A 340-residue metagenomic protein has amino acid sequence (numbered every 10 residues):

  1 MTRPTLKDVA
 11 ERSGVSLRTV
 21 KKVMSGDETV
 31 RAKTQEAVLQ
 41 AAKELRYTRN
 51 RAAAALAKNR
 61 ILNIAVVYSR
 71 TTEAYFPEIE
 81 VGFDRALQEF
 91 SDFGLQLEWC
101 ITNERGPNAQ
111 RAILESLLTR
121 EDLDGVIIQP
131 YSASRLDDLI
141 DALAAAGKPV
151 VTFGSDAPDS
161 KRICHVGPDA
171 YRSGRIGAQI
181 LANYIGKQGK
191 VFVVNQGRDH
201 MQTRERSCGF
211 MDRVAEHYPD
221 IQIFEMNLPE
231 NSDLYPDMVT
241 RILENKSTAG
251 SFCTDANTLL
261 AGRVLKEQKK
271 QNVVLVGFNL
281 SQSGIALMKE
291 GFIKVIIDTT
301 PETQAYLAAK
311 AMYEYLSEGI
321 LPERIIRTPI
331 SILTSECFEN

Functional and structural regions predicted by a protein language model:
M1-R60: N-terminal helix-turn-helix DNA-binding module of bacterial transcription factors
R49-A112: Amphipathic helical "hinge" segments at domain boundaries
Y75-S91, S173-G177, M201-I221, L260-V264 (+1 more regions): Short, solvent-exposed amphipathic alpha-helices that sit in or adjacent to ligand/effector-binding or catalytic
L87-N108, K190-V193, M211-D233: Short beta-strand elements in bilobed, periplasmic/extracellular small-molecule ligand-binding domains
E115, D124-A144, F210, F224-I285: Hydrophobic alpha-helical
Y131-R172, S281-K289, I293: Flexible loop/hinge segments that line or gate small-molecule binding clefts
H165-V191, L234-V239, S281-G284, T299-S317: Hydrophobic alpha-helical segments within soluble ligand-binding/sensing domains
R198, Q202, R213-A215, T300-N340: Hinge/cleft segment of the Venus flytrap/periplasmic-binding protein
